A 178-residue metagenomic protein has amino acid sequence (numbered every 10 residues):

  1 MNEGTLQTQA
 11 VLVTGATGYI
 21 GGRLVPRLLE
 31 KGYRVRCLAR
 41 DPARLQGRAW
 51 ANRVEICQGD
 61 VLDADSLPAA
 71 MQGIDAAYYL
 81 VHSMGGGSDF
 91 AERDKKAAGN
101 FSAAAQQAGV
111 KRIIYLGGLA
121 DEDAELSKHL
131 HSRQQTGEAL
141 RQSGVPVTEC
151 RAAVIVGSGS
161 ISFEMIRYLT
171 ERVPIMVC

Functional and structural regions predicted by a protein language model:
N2-Y33: N-terminal Rossmann NAD(P)H-binding glycine-rich loop of SDR-like oxidoreductase domains
T14, L38, L80-V81, I113-G118 (+1 more regions): SDR active-site strand-loop-helix element
R23-R27, A104, A139: Rossmann-fold NAD(P)-dependent oxidoreductase module
Y33-R40: Conserved glycine-rich Rossmann-like NAD(P)H-binding loop of the short-chain dehydrogenase/reductase
A43-A108, G118-E125: NAD(P)H-binding glycine-rich loop region in Rossmannoid oxidoreductase-like domains and their noncatalytic homologs
Q107-R112, V145: A short helix->loop->beta-strand "cap" motif at the edges of active sites that frequently abuts
A124-A153, S158-Y168: Active-site Tyr-X1-5-Lys
Y168-C178: A conserved pocket-lining segment of Rossmann-fold NAD(P)-dependent short-chain dehydrogenase/reductase
